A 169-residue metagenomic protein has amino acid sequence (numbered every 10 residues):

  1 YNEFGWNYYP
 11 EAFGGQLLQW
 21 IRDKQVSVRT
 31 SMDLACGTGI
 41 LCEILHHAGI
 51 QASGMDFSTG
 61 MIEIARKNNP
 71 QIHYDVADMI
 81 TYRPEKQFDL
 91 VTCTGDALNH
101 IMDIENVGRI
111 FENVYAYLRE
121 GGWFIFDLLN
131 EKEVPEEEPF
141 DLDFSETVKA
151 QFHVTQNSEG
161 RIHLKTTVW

Functional and structural regions predicted by a protein language model:
Y1-S27: Conserved class I S-adenosyl-L-methionine
S31, V91: Receiver (REC) domain switch-region micro-motif
M32, G39-T81: Class I SAM-dependent methyltransferase SAM/SAH-binding core
R83-L90: A short acidic, Gly/Pro-enriched loop at the edge of an enzyme's catalytic core that lines a small-molecule cofactor
T94-D96: Residues lining the SAM
N99-I101: A short His-aromatic
G108-E120: A short glycine-rich, Lys/Arg-flanked "PGG" loop and its adjoining helix->strand segment in the class I
I125-W169: SAM-dependent methyltransferase
